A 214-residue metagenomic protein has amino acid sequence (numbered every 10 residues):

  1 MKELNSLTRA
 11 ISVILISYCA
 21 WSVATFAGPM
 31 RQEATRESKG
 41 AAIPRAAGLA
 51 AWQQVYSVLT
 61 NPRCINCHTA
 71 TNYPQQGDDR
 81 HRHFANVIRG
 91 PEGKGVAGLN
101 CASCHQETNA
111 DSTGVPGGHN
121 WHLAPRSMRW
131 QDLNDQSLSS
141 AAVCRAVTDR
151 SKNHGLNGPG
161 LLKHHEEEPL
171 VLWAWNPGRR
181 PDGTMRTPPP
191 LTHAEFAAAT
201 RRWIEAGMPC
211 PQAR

Functional and structural regions predicted by a protein language model:
M1-L4, S12-V13, V23, N153 (+2 more regions): Generic N-terminal initiation segments characterized by hydrophobic and/or small/turn-forming residues
K2-A50, P62-I65, A70-Q75, A197-R214: Post-cleavage N-terminal segment of exported redox proteins
C19, Q76-G77, R82-A85, H119 (+1 more regions): Generic alpha-helical propensity signal that fires on short helical segments and nearby coil/disordered stretches
E37-V58, P74, D78-K94: Electrostatic cytochrome c docking/interface patches
A46, P62, N109, P116-R214: C-type cytochrome heme-c attachment and multiheme electron-transfer modules
P62-T71, G98-T108: The canonical Cys-X-X-Cys-His
H68-A70, Q76-R80, S112-G117: Short, solvent-exposed loop/turn and secondary-structure capping segments
